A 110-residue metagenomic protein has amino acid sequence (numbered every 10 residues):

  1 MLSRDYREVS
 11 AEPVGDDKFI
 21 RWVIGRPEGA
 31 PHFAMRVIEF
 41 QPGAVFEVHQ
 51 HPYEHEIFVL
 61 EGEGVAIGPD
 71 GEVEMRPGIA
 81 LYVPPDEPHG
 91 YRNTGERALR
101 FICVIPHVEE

Functional and structural regions predicted by a protein language model:
M1-H32: A short, N-terminal "cap"/entry segment at the start of jelly-roll beta-barrel domains of the cupin/DSBH fold
R36-H51, P85: Conserved short histidine dyad/triad with adjacent acidic residue
V37, Y82, R97-E110: A short hydrophobic beta-strand segment most commonly corresponding to one strand of the jelly-roll/cupin
A44, P52-Y53, G71, E87-P88 (+1 more regions): A generic "binding-loop/recognition-motif" signal
F46-V48, A66-I67, V83, H89-G95: Short beta-strand His + acidic residue motifs that chelate non-heme Fe in jelly-roll/DSBH and cupin folds
Y53-G64: Glycine- and acidic-residue-biased ligand/ion/polar-headgroup-sensing regions
E61, P69, V104-P106: Cofactor-binding loop segments of dinucleotide-utilizing enzymes, especially the Rossmann-like FAD- and NAD(P)+-binding
D70-P85: Short acidic-glycine-tyrosine-enriched beta hairpin
